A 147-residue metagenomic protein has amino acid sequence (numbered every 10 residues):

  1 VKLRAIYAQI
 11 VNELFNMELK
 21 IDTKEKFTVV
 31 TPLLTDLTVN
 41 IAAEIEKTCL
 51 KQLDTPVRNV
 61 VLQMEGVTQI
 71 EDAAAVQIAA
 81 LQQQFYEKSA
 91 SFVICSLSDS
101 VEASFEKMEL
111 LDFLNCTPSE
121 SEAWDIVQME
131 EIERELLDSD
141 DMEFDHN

Functional and structural regions predicted by a protein language model:
V1-N16: Short, Lys/Arg-enriched N-terminal segments with co-localized hydrophobic residues within the first ~10-30 amino acids
E13-F15, T23, L110: Short, structurally constrained coil/turn elements that cap an alpha-helix or connect an alpha-helix to the following
E18-K51: STAS-typified acidic loop motif
D22, C95, T117: General small-molecule cofactor/ligand-binding pocket signal
L34, S98, E120: Short, flexible active-site-adjacent loop segments at beta-strand->alpha-helix junctions, enriched in small/polar
V39-L114: Amphipathic alpha-helical interaction surfaces in cytosolic regulatory modules
P118-M142: A charged, well-structured terminal subsegment
D145-H146: A composition-biased, non-transmembrane "mature-region" signal
